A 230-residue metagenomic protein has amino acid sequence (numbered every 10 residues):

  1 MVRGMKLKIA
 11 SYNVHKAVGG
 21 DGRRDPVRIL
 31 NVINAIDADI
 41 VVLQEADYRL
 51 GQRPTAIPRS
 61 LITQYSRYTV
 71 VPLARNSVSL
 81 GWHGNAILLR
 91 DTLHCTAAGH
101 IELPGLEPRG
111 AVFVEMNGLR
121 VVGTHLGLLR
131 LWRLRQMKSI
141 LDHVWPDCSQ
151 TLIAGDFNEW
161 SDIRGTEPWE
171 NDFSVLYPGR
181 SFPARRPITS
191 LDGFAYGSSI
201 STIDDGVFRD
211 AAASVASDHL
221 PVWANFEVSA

Functional and structural regions predicted by a protein language model:
M1-Q64, S77-S79, K138, A213 (+1 more regions): N-terminal, active-site-proximal structural segment of metallo-dependent hydrolase catalytic domains
K6-V18, F113-L128: Active-site-proximal beta-strand elements of phosphoester/diester hydrolases
S11, N85-I87, A111-F113, G123 (+2 more regions): Conserved hydrophobic/aromatic beta-strand scaffold that supports enzyme active sites
Y12-V14, A46, L126, G155-F157 (+1 more regions): Active-site metal-binding loops of divalent metal-dependent hydrolases
K16-G19, Y48-P54, V78-L80, L129-W132 (+2 more regions): Active-site environment of divalent metal-dependent phosphoester hydrolases
D21-G22, I40, Q44-G118, G206-A212: Structured beta-strand-rich core segments of catalytic domains in phosphoester-bond hydrolases
L93-H100, V144-L152, N158-A230: Metal-dependent phosphoester-hydrolase catalytic domains
L119-I163: Active-site beta-loop-alpha substructure in enzyme catalytic cores, prototypically the cysteine-centered nucleophile
